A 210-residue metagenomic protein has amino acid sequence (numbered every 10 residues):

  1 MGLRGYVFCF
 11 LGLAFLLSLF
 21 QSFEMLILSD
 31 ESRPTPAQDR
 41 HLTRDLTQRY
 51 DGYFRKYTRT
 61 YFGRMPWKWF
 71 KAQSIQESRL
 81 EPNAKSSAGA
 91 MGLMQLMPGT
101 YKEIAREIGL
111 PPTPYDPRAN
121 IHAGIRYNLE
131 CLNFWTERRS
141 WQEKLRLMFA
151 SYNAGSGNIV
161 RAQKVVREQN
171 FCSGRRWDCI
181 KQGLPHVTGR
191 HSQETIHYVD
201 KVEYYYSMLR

Functional and structural regions predicted by a protein language model:
G2-A37, H41-Q48, K102-E103, E107-R126 (+1 more regions): Non-catalytic cell-wall polysaccharide-engagement segments
L46, Y50-Y61, W69, A84-K85: Peri-catalytic and regulatory segments of divalent metal-dependent proteins
R49, M65-F70, I75, A88-M91 (+2 more regions): Extracytoplasmic
T58-W67, E137, W141: Short, charged helix-capping/linker segments at alpha-helix termini
K71-I75, Q95-P98, A150, D200 (+1 more regions): Generic alpha-helical structural context detector
S78, A90-M91, P98-T100, Y115 (+1 more regions): Acidic/His-rich structured neighborhood in mature extracellular/periplasmic domains
A84-I104, R167-F171: Short, surface-exposed glycine/acidic/tryptophan-bearing loops
